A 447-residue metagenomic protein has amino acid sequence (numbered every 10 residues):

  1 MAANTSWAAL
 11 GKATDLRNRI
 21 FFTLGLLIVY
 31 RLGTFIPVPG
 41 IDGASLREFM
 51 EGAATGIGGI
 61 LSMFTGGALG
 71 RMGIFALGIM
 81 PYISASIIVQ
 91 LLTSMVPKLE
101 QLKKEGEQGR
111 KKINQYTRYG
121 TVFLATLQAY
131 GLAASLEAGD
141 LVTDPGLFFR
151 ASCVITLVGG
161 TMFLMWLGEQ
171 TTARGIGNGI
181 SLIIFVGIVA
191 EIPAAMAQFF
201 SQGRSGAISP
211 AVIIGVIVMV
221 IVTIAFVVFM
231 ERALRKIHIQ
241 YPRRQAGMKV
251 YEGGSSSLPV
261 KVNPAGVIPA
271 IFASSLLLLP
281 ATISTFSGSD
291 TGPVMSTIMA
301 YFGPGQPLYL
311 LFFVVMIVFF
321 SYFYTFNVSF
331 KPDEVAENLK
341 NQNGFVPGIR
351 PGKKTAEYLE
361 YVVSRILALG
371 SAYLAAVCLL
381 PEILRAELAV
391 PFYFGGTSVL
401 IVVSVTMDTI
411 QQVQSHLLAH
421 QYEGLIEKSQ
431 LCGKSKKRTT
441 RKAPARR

Functional and structural regions predicted by a protein language model:
M1-K103, E107-R447: N-terminal cationic and glycine-rich segments that engage phosphates or anionic surfaces
